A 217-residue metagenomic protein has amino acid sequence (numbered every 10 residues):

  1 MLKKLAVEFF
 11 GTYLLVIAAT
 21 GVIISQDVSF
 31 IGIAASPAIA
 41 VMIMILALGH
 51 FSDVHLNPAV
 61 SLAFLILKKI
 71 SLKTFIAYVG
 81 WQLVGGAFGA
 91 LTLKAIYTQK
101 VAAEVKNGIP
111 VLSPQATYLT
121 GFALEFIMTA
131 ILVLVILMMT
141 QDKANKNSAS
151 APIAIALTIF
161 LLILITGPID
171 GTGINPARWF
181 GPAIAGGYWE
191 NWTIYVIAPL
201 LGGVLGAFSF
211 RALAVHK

Functional and structural regions predicted by a protein language model:
M1-K217: Membrane-interface helix-loop junctions and terminal tails of multi-pass membrane proteins
